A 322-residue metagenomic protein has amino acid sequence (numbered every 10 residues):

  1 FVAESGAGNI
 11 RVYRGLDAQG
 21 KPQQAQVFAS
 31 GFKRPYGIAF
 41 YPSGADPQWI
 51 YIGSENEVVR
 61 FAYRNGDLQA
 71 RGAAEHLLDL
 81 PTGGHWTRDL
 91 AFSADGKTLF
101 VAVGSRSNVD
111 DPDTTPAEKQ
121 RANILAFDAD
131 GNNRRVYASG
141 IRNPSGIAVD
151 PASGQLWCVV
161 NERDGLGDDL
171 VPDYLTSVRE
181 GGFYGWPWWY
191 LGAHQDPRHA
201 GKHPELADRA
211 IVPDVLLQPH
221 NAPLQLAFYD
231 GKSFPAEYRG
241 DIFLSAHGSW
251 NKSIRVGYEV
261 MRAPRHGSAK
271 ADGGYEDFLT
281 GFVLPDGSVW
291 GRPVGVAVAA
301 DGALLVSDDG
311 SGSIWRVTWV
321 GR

Functional and structural regions predicted by a protein language model:
S5, G53-E57, Y63, G104-R106 (+4 more regions): Short loop/turn segments immediately following the C-termini of beta-strands
S5-G44: Blade-loop segments of beta-propeller domains
A25, R34-P35, A39-Y41, Q48 (+3 more regions): Asp-box/WD-like beta-propeller blade repeats and closely related beta-sheet repeat scaffolds
Q26-K33, L77-G83, V136-G140, L216-Q218 (+2 more regions): Surface loop/turn motifs at the tips and blade-to-blade linkers of beta-strand repeat domains
P47, T87, S105-D111, K119-N132 (+4 more regions): Beta-propeller domain segments
A297-R322: Blade-level signature of beta-propeller repeat domains, shared across WD40, Kelch, NHL, RCC1 and BNR/Asp-box propellers
